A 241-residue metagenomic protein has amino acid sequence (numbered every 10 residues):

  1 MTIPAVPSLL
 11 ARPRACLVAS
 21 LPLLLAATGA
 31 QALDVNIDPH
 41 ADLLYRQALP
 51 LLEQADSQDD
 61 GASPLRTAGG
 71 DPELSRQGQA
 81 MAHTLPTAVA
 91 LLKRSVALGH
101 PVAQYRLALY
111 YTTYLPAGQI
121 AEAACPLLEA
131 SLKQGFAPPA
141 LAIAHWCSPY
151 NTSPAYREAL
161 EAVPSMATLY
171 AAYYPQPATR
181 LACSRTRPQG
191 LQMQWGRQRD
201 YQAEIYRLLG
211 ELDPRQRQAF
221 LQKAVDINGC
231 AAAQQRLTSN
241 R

Functional and structural regions predicted by a protein language model:
I3-L17: Bacterial N-terminal signal peptides that target proteins for export
C16-A26: Bacterial N-terminal signal peptides
D38-D56, R66-E73, Y105-L107, L141 (+1 more regions): Alpha-helical tetratricopeptide repeat
E53-S63, A68-Q79, A108-Q119, A144-A155 (+2 more regions): Short coil/turn linking the two alpha-helices of tandem helical-hairpin repeats
Q54, Q58-D59, A97-V102, T113-Y114 (+7 more regions): Short helix-capping/linker turns of helical repeat alpha-solenoids
A80-T87, P116-L127, S153-A162, R215: Structural signature of tandem alpha-helical TPR/SEL1-like repeats, specifically the intra-repeat loop/turn
P188-R241: Terminal, low-structured helical/coil segments at or just beyond the last alpha-helical repeat
